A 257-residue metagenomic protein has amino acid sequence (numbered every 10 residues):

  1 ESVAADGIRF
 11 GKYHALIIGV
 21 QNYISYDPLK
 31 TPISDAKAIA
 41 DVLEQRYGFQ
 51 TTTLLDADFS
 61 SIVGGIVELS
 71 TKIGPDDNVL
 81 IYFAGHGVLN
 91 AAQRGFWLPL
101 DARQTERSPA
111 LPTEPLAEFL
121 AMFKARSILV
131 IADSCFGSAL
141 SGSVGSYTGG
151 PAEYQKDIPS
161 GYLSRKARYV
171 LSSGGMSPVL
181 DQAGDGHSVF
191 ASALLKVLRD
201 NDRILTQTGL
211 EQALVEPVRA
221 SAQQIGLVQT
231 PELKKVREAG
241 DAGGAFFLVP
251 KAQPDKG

Functional and structural regions predicted by a protein language model:
E1-G257: Cysteine endopeptidase catalytic domains of the caspase/legumain-like
